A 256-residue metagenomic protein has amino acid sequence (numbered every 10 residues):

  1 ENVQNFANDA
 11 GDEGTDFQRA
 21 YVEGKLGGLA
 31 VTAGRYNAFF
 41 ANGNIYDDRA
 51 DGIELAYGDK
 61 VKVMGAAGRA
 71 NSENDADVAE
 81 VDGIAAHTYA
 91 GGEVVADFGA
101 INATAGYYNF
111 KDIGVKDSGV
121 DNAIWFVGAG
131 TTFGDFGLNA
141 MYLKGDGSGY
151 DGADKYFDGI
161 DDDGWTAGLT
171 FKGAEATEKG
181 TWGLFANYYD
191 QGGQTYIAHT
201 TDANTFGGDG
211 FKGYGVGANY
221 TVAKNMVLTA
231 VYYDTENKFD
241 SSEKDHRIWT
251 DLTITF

Functional and structural regions predicted by a protein language model:
E1-E80, I84-G106, G130-T131, D161-T200: Outer membrane beta-barrel
F6-D12, K25, G99-N102, Y107 (+1 more regions): Outer-membrane beta-barrel pore domains
